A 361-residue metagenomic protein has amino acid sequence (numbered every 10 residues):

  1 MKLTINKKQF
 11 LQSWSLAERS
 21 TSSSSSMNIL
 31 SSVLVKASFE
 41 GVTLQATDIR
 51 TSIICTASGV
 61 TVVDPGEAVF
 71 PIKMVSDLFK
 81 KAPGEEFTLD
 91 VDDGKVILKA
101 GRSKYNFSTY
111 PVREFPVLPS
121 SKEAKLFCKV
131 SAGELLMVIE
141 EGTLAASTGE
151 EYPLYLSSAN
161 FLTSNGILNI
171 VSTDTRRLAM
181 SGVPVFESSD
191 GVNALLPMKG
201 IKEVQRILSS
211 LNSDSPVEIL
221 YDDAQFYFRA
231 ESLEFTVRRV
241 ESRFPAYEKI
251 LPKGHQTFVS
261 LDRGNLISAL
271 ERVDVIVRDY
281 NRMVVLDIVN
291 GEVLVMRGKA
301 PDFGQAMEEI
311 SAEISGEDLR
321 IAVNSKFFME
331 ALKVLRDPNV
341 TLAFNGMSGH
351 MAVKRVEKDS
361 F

Functional and structural regions predicted by a protein language model:
M1-F361: Structural preference for solvent-exposed beta-strand-turn elements and adjacent flexible terminal/loop segments within
